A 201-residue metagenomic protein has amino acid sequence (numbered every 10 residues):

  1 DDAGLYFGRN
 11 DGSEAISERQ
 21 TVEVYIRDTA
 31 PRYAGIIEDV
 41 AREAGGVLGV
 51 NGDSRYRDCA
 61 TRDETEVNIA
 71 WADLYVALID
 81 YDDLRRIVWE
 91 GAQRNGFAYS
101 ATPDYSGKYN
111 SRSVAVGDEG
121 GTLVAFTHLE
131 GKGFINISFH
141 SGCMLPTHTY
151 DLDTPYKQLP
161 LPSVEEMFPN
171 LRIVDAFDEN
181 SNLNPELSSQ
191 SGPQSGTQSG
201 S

Functional and structural regions predicted by a protein language model:
D1-I37, Q93, Y99-S201: An acidic-aromatic pocket/loop used at catalytic or ligand-binding sites
Y6-R27, R55-E90: Terminal, regulation- and interaction-focused segments at domain boundaries
P31-Y56: N-terminal secretory signal peptides
E38-G45, W89-F97: Sec-exported extracytoplasmic/periplasmic mature domains
V40-G49, L78-I79, V124-G133: Short, intrinsically disordered, charge-biased short linear motifs at domain edges
V50-R62, Y105-A115: Acidic helix-start/capping segments at beta-turn-to-alpha-helix junctions
